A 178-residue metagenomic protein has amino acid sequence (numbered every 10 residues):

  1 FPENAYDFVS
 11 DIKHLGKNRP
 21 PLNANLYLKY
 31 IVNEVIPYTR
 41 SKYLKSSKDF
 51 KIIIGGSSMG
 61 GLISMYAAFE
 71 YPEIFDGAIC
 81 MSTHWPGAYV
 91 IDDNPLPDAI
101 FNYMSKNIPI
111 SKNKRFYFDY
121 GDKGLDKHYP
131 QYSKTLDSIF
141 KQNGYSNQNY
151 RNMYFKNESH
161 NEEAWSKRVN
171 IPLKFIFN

Functional and structural regions predicted by a protein language model:
F1-N178: Non-catalytic cap/lid and distal C-terminal segments of serine-dependent acyl enzymes
